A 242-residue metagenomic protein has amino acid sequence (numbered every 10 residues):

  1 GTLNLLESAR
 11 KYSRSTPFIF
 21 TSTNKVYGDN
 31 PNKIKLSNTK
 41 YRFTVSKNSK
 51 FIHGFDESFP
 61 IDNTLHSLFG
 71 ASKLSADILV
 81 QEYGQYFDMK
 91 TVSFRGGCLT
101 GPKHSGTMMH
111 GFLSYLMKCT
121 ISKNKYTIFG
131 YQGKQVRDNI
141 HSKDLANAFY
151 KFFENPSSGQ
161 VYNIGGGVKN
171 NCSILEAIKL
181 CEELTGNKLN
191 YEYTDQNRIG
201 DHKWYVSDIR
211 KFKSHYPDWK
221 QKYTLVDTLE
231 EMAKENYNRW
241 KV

Functional and structural regions predicted by a protein language model:
G1-G97, N236: N-terminal Rossmann-like NAD(P)+-binding domain of SDR-like oxidoreductases, especially those catalyzing
N4-E7, N139, D144-N147, K151: Conserved mid-core alpha-helix of short-chain dehydrogenase/reductase
R42-P60, L116-G130, N155, L184-Y193 (+1 more regions): A short C-terminal helix-loop "cap" of Rossmann-like NAD(P)-dependent dehydrogenase/epimerase domains
L74, F87-K90, T100-S114, N124 (+5 more regions): Glycine/proline-rich active-site loop of Rossmann-fold NAD(P)-dependent oxidoreductases
Y131, V161-Y162, L175-I178, G186-W204: C-terminal "lid/loop" region of Rossmann-like NAD(P)-dependent oxidoreductases
S142, V161, N197-K220: Conserved C-terminal active-site "lid" loop/helix of NAD(P)H-dependent oxidoreductases that clamps the redox cofactor
L145, F149, I164, I174-A177 (+2 more regions): Non-catalytic, hydrophobic alpha-helical segments
R210-K211, Y223-V242: Amphipathic terminal alpha-helices
